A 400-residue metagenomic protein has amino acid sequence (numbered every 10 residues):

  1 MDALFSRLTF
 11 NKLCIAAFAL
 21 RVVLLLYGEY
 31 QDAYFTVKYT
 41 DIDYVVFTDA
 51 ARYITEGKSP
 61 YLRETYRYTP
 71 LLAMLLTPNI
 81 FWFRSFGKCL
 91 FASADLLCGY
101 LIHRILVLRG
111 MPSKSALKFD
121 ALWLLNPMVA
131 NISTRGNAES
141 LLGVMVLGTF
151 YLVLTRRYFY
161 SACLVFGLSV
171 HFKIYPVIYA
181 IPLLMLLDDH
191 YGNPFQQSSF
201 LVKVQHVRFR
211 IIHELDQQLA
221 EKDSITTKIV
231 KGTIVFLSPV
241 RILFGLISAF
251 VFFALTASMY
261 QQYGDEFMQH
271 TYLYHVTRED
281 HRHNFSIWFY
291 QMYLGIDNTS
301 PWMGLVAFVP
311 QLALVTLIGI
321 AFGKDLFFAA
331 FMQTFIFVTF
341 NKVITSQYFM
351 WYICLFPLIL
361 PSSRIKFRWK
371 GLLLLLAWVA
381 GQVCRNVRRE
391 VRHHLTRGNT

Functional and structural regions predicted by a protein language model:
M1-T271, M303-T400: Multi-pass membrane glycosyltransferase architecture that uses lipid-linked
P70-T77, H281-N298: Juxtamembrane membrane-water interface segments that cap and precede transmembrane helices
H275-T277: C-terminal segment of N-terminal export signals and the immediately downstream linker at the start of the mature
